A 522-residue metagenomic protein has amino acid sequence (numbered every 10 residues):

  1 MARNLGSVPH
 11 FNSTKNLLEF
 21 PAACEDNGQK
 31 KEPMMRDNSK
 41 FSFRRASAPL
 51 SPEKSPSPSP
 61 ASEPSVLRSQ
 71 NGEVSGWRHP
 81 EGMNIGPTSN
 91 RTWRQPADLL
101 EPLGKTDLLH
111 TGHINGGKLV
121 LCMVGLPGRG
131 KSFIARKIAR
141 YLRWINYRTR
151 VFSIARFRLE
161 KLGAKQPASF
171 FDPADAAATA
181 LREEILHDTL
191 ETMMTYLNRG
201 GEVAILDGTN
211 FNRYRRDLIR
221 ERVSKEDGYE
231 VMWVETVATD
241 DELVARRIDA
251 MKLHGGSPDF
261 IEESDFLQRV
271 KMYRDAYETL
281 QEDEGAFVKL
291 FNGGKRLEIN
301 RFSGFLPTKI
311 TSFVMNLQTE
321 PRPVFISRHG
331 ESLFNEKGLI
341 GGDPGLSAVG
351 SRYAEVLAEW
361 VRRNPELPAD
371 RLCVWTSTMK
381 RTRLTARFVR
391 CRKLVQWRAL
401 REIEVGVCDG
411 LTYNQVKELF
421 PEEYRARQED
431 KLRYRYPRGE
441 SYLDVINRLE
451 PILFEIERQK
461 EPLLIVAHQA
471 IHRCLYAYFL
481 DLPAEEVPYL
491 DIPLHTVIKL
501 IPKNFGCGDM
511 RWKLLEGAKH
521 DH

Functional and structural regions predicted by a protein language model:
A2-C24, K31-V120: Extreme N-terminal, non-catalytic leader segments that precede Walker-type/kinase nucleotide-binding cores
R3, M34-S39, E73, E81-T92 (+2 more regions): NTP-dependent small-molecule kinase module
M123, I465: Hydrophobic anchor at the beta1->P-loop junction of P-loop NTPases
P127: The conserved Walker
S132-M194, G200, L243: Conserved substrate/cofactor phosphate-moiety recognition/catalytic segment in nucleotide-dependent phosphotransferases
P167-T179, V223-T279: A glycine- and Lys/Arg-enriched "phosphate-lid" helix/loop adjacent to the NTP-binding pocket of small-molecule kinases
G208, R213-D217, E230-K252, T319-P321 (+4 more regions): Phosphate-coordination/substrate-recognition cap region in phosphate-metabolizing enzymes
G256-E262, A276-T279, G293-F325, L333-K337 (+7 more regions): Non-catalytic terminal regions with compositionally biased, polar/charged low complexity
